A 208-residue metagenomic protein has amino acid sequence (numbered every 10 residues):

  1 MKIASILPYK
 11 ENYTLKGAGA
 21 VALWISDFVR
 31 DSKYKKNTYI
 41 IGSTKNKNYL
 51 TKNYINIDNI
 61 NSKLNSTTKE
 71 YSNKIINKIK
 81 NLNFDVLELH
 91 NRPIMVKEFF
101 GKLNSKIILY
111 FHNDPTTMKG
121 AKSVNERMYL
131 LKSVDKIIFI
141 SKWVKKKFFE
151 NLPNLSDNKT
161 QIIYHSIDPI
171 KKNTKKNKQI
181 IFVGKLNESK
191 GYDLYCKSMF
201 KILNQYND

Functional and structural regions predicted by a protein language model:
K2-A4, I138, N173-K190, L194-F200: Conserved donor-binding/catalytic core segment of Leloir-type glycosyltransferases
I6-P8, V21-W24, I41-S43, E88-N91 (+3 more regions): Replace "coordinates the UDP/GDP/TDP-sugar" with "coordinates nucleotide-activated sugar donors
Y9-L15, W24-T67: N-terminal strand-loop element at the rim of the active site of nucleotide-sugar-dependent glycosyltransferases
N46, P93-M95, W143-K145: Alpha-helix capping/helix-boundary segments
S62-V86, V96: An amphipathic, basic-hydrophobic alpha-helix
L89-M95, F111: Short His-centered aromatic/hydrophobic patch
T116, D168, K185-E188, K201-N204: Nucleotide-sugar-dependent glycosyltransferase donor-binding/catalytic pocket residues
G120, R127-K159, I167: A short, active-site helix/loop in glycosyltransferases that binds the activated sugar's phosphate group
